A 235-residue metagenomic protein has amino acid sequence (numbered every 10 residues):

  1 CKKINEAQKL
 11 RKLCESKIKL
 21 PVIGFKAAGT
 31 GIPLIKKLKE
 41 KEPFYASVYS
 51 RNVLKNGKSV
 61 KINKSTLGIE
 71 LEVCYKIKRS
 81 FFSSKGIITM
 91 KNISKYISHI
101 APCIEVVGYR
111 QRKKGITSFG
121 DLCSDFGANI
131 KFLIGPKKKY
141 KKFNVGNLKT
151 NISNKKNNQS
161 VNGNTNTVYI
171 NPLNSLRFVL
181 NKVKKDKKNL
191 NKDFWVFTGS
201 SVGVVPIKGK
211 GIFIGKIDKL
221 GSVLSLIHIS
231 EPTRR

Functional and structural regions predicted by a protein language model:
C1-N171, L176-R177, G209-I212, L220-L226: Catalytic-core "active-site belt" of small-molecule-metabolizing enzymes, emphasizing His/Asp/Glu-rich regions
K26, R234-R235: Basic side chains
P136-K138, V202, T233: Short, well-ordered turn and helix-capping elements at secondary-structure junctions
S175-V204: A conserved acidic, glycine/proline-rich C-terminal tail/linker
S201-V205, K219-S222: Short, charged beta-turn/beta-strand-edge "cap" motif at the junction between a beta-strand and an adjacent loop
I227-T233: Conserved small/polar residues in nucleotide/adenosyl-binding loops
